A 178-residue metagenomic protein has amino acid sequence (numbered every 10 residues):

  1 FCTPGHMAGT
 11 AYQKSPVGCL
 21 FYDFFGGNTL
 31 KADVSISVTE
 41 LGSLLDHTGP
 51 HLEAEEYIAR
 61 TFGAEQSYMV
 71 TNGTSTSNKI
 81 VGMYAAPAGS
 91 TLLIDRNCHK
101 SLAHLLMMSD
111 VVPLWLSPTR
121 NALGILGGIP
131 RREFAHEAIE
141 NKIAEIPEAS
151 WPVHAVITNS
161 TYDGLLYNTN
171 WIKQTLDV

Functional and structural regions predicted by a protein language model:
F1-V17: N-terminal alpha-helical segment of soluble enzymes
P16-G18, D23-T76: Conserved N-terminal alpha-helix of the aminotransferase class I/II PLP-enzyme fold
T48-H51, N72-S77, C98-S101, N159-L165: Gly/Ser/Thr-rich loops at beta-strand to alpha-helix junctions that form or flank small-molecule/cofactor-binding
Q66-I94, K100-L105: Conserved beta-loop-alpha segment that forms the PLP phosphate-binding cup at the N-terminus of a helix
R96-H99, S117-L123: Short, acidic/turn-prone active-site loops that include or flank metal/cofactor- and phosphate-binding residues
G124-V178: Active-site phosphate-binding strand-loop segment of PLP-dependent enzymes
